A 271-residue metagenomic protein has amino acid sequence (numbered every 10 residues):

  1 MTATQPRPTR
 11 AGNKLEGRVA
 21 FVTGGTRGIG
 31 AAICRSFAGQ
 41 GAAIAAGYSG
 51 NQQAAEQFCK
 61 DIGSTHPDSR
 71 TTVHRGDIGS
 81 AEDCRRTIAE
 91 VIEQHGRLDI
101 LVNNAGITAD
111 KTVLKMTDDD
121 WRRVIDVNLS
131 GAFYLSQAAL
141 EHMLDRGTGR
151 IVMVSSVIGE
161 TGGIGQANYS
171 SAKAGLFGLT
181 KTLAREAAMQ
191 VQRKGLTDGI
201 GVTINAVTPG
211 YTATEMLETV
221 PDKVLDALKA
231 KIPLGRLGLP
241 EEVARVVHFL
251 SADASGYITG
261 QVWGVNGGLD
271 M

Functional and structural regions predicted by a protein language model:
T26-R27: Conserved glycine-rich cofactor-binding loop
Q40-Q57: Conserved glycine-rich Rossmann-like NAD(P)H-binding loop of the short-chain dehydrogenase/reductase
T112-V113, D120-I125, I151, L217 (+1 more regions): Substrate-binding pocket helix/loop in short-chain dehydrogenase/reductase
F133, L144, R236-V265, D270: C-terminal substrate-recognition "lid" of short-chain dehydrogenase/reductases
S136, A172, T180: Active-site helix of classical SDR
S156: Residue(s) in the substrate-gating loop at a strand-loop-helix junction that position the organic substrate next
A188, D198, T203, I258-G260: Short, small/polar-rich loop/turn modules that mediate ligand/substrate recognition or access, typified
